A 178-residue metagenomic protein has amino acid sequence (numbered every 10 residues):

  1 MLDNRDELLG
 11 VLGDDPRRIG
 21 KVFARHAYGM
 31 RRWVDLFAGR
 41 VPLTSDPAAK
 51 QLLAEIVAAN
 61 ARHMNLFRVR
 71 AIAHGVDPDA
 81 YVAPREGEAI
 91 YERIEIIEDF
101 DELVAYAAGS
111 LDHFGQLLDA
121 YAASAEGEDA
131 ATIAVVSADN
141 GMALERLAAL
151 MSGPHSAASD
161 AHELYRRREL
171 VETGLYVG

Functional and structural regions predicted by a protein language model:
M1-G178: Non-heme di-metal
